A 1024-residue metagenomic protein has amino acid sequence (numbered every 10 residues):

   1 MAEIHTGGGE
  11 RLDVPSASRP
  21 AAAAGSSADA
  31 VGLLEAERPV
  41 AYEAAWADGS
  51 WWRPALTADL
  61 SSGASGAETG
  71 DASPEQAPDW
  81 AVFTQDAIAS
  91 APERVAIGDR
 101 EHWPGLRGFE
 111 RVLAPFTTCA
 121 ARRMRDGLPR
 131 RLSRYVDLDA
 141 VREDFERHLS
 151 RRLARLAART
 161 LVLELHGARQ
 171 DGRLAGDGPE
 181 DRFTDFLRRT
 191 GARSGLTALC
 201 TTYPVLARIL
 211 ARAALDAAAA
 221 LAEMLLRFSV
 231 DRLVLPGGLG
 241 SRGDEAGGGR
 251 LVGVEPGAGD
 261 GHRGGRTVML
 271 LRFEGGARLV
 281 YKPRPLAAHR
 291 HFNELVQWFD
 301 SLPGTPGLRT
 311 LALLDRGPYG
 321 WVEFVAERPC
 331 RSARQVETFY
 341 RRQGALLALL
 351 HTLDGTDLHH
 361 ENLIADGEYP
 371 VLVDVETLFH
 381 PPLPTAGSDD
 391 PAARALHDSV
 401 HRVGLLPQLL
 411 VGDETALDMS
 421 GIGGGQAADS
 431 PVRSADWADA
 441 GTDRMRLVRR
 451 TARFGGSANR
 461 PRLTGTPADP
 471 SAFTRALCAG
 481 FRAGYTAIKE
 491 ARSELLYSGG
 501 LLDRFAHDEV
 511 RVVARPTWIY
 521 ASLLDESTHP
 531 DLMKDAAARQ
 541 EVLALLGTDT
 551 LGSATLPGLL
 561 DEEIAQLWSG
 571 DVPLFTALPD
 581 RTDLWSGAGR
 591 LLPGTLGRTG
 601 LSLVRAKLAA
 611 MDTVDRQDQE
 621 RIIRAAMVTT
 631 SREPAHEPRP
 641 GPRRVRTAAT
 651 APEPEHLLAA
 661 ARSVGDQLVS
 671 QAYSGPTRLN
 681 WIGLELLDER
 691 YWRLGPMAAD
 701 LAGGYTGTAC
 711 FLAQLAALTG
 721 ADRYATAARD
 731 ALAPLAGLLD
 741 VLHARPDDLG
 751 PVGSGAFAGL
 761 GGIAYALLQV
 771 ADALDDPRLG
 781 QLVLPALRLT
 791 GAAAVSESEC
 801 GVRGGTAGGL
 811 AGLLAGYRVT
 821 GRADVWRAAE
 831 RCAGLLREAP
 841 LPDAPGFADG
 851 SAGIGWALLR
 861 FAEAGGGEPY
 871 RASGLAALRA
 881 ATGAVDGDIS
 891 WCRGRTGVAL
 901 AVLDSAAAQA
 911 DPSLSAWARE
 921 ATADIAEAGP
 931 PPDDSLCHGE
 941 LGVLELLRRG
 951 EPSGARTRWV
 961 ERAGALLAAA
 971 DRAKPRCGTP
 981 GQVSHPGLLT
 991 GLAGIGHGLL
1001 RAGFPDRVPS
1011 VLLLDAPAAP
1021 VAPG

Functional and structural regions predicted by a protein language model:
M1-H166, Q170, E180, F186 (+2 more regions): C-terminal catalytic region of ATP-dependent kinase domains
F116, R123-G355, Y369-V371: Conserved ATP-binding subdomain of kinase catalytic cores across diverse folds
L406, V645-A651, T706-A721, G762-D776 (+5 more regions): Well-ordered alpha-helical scaffold segments within catalytic/enzyme domains
V628-A698, Q714, L718, G1024: Low-complexity, Ser/Thr/Pro/Gly-enriched N-terminal "stalk/linker" regions
A661-R678, T726-P746, R778-S798, A828-P842 (+4 more regions): Long, well-ordered core segments of solenoidal/helical folds
P676-Y705, F711, L715-T719, Y724-A756 (+1 more regions): Internal amphipathic alpha-helical repeat/solenoid segments
E689-Y705, L742-L760, A793-T806, A839-A852 (+3 more regions): Solvent-exposed loop and edge beta-strand segments that line ligand/cofactor-binding and catalytic clefts
P932-H938, R948-G1024: CBM-like carbohydrate-recognition segments
